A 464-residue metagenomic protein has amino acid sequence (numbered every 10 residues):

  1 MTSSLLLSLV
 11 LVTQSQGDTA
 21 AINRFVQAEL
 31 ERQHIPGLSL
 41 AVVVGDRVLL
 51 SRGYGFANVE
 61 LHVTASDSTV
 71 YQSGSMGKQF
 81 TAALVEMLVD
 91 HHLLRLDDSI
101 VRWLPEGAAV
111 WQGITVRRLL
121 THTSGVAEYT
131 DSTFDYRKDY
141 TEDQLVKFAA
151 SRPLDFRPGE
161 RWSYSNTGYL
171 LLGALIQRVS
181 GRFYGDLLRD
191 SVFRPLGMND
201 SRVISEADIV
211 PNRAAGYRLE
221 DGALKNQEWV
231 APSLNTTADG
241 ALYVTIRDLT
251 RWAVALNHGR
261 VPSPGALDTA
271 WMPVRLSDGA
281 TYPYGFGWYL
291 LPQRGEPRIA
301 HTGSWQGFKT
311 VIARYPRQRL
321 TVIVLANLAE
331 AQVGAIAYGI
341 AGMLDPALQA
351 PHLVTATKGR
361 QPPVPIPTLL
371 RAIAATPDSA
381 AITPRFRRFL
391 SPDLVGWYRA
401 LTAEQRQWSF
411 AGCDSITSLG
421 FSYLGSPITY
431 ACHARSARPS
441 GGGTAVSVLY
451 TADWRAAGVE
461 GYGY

Functional and structural regions predicted by a protein language model:
S3-V12: Sec-dependent N-terminal signal peptides
S15, T19, E31, I35-P36 (+14 more regions): Solvent-exposed, acidic/flexible segments
Q16-R52, S180-D190, R194, A223-A375 (+2 more regions): Catalytic loop of the DD-peptidase/beta-lactamase superfamily, centered on the K-T-G motif and neighboring
A21-F25, S75, F80-L84, R95 (+18 more regions): Extracytoplasmic/secreted proteins, especially bacterial periplasmic and envelope-associated proteins
A21-N23, G37, D67, Q72-M76 (+5 more regions): Active-site helix/loop module of the DD-peptidase/beta-lactamase fold, centered on the serine-lysine SxxK catalytic
A57-S66, Q332-G339: A short, polar/charged loop-to-alpha-helix boundary motif
S68-V70, T130-A214, Q227-T250, A266-L267 (+1 more regions): Catalytic-site signature segments of enzymes, centered on catalytic residues
S379-G425: Short solvent-exposed beta->alpha transition segments
